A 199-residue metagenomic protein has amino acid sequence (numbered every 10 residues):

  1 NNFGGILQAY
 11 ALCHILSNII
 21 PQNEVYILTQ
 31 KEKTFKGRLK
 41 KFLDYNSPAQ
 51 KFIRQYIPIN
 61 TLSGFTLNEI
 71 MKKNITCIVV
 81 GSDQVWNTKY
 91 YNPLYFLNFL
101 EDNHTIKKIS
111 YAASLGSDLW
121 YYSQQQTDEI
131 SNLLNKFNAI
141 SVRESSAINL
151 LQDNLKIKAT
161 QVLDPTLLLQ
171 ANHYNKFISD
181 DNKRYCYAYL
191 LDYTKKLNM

Functional and structural regions predicted by a protein language model:
N1-F3, L7-N132: Aromatic- and Gly/Pro-rich donor/ligand-binding loops that form nucleotide- or phosphate-bearing donor binding pockets
T34, T61-G64, Q152, Q170 (+1 more regions): Helix N-terminus capping/helix-initiation residues
Y56-P58, S141, K156, N198: Glycine-centered secondary-structure boundary/capping sites
N68-I75, W86, N92, A112-L191: A nucleotide-sugar donor-handling region in carbohydrate enzymes
D102, L151-N154, M199: Short loop/helix-cap segments at secondary-structure boundaries that form the rim of catalytic
Y193-M199: A conserved mid-protein helix/loop that constitutes part of the nucleotide-sugar donor-binding site
